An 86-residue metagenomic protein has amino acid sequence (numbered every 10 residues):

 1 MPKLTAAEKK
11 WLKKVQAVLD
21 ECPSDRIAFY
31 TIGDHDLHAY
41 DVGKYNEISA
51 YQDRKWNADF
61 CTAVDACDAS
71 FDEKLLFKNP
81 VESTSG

Functional and structural regions predicted by a protein language model:
M1-K3, S85-G86: Short intrinsically disordered terminal tails
K3-A28, G33-D34: N-terminal acidic leader/helix
I32-G86: Detector for the mature cores of small, proteolytically processed and post-translationally modified peptide effectors
